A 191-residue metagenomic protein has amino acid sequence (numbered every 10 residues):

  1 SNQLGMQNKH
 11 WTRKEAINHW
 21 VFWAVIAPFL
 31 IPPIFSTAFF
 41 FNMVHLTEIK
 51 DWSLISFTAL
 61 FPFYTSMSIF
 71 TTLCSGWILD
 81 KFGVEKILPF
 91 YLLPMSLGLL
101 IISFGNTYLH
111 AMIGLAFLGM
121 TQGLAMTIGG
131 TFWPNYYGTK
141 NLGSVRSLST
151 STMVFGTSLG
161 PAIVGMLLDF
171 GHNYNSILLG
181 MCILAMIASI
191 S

Functional and structural regions predicted by a protein language model:
K14-S75: Extracytoplasmic gate region of multi-pass secondary transporters
M67-T71, T121, T152-G156: MFS transmembrane alpha-helix packing/gate-lining sites
T71-G83, L168-D169: Helix-to-loop junctions at the C-terminal end of transmembrane segments in multipass secondary transporters
K86-L100: Structural signature of the two symmetry-related core transmembrane helices
L109-F117: Paired small-residue
L124-Y137: Intracellular juxtamembrane helix-capping segments at the cytosolic ends of symmetry-related transmembrane helices
T139-G171: A late C-terminal transmembrane helix in Major Facilitator Superfamily
M166-L184: A membrane-interface helix-boundary motif in multi-pass transporters
